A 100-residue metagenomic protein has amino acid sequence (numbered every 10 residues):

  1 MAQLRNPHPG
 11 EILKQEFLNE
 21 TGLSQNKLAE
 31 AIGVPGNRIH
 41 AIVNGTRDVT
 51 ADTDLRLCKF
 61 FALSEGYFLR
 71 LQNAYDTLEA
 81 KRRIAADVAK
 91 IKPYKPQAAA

Functional and structural regions predicted by a protein language model:
M1-L23: A short, Lys/Arg-rich alpha-helix, primarily the initiator
L18, A29, C58: The alpha-helix within a helix-turn-helix
L23-A41: Short alpha-helical DNA-recognition segment
G33, N44, N73: Residue-level detection of the helix-turn-helix DNA-binding "recognition helix"
T46-K59: Short, basic-rich loop-to-helix N-cap that marks the start of a DNA-contacting helix
R70-A100: Short, charged recognition helix plus adjacent turn of helix-turn-helix-like nucleic-acid-binding domains
